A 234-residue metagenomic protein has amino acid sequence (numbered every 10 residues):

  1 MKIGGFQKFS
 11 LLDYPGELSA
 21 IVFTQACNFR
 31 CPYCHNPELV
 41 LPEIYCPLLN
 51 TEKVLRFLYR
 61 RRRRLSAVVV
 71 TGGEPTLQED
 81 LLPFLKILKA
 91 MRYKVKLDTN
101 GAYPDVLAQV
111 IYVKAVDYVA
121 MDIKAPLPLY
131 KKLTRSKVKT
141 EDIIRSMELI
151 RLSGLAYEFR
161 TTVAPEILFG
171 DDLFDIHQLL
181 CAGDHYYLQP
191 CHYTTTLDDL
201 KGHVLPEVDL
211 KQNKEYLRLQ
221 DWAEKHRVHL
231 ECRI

Functional and structural regions predicted by a protein language model:
M1-L18: Short, charged low-complexity linear segments at domain edges
F6, Q189-C191, E231-I234: Conserved beta-strand termini and adjacent loop/short-helix elements that scaffold enzyme active sites in alpha/beta
Y14-L49: Canonical Radical SAM [4Fe-4S] cluster-binding loop centered on the CxxxCxxC motif and its immediate flanking residues
L41-C46, A67-V70, E74: Glycine-rich phosphate-binding "P-loop"
P47-F57: Glycine-rich, highly charged phosphate/nucleotide-binding loops
L55-A67, T76-G202, Q212: Conserved AdoMet/S-adenosylmethionine-binding subsite of the radical SAM
E215-I234: A C-terminal junction/extension of Radical SAM enzymes
